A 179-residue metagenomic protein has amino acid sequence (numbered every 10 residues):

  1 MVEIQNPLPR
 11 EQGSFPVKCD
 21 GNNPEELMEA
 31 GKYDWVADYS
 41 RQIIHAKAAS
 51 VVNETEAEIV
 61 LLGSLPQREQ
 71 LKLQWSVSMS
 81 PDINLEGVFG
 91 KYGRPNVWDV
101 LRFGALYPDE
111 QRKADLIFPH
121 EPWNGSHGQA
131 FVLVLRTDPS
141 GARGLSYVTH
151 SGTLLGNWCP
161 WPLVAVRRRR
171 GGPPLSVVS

Functional and structural regions predicted by a protein language model:
M1-G93, W98-S179: A binding-site-centric feature that preferentially detects glycan-recognition modules on secreted/surface proteins
